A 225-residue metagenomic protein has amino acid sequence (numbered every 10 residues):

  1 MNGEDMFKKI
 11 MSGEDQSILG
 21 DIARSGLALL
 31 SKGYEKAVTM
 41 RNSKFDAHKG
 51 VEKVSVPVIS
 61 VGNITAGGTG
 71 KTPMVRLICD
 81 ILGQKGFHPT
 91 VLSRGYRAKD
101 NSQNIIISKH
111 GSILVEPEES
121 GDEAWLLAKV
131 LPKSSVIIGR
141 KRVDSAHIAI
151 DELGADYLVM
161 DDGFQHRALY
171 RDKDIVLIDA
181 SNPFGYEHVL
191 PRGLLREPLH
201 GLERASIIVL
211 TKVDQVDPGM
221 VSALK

Functional and structural regions predicted by a protein language model:
N2-P57: A transmembrane-helix-recognition feature enriched in membrane-embedded lipid enzymes and envelope glyco-/phospholipid
R24, V61-N63, D151-E152: Short hydrophobic "helix-edge" motifs at membrane interfaces and signal-peptide entry regions
N42-G111: Walker A (P-loop) phosphate-binding motif
Y96-L224: Phosphate/Mg2+-binding loops and adjacent switch elements in nucleotide/diphosphate-handling enzyme cores
